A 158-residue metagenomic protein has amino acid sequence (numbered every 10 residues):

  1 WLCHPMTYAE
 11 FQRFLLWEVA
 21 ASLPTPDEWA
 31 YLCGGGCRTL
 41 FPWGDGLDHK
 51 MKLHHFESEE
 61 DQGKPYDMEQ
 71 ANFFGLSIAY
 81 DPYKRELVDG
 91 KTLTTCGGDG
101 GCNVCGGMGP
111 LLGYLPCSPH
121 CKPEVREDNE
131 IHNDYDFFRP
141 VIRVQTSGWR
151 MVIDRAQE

Functional and structural regions predicted by a protein language model:
W1-G107: Functional-site microenvironments in short loops/helix caps that host divalent-cation chemistry
W1-L16, A21-P24, T95-E158: Disulfide-stabilized, aromatic/cysteine-rich ligand-recognition loop
